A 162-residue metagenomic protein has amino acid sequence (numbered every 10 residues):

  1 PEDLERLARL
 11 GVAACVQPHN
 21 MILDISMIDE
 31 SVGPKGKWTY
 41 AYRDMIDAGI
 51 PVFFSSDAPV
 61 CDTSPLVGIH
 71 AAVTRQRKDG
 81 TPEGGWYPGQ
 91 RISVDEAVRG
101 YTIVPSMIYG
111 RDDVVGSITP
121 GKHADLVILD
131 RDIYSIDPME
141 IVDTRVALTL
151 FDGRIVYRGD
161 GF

Functional and structural regions predicted by a protein language model:
E2-Y134, M139, T144, L148-D152: His/Asp/Glu-enriched, well-ordered alpha-helical/loop segment that forms or immediately abuts the divalent-metal
G161-F162: Residue-level structural signal for beta-strand termini and adjacent loop
